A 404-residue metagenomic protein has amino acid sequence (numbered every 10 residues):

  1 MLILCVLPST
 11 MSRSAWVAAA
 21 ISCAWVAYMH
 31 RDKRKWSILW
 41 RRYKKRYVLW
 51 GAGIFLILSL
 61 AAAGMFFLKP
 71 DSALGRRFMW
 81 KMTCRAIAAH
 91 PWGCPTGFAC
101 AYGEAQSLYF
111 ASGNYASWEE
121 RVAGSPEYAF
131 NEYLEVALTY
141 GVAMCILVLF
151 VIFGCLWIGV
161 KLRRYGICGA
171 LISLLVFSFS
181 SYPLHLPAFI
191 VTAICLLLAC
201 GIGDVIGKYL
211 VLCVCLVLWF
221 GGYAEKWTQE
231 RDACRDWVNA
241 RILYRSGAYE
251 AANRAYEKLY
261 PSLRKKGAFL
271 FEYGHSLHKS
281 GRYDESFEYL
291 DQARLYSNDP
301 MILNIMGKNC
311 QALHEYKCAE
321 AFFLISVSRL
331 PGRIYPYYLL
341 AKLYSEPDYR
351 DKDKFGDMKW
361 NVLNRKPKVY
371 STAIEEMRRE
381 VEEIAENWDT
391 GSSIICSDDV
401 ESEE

Functional and structural regions predicted by a protein language model:
L4-A15, A19, C23-A88, V214-Q229: A membrane-periplasm/extracellular boundary helix in multi-pass inner-membrane enzymes that assemble envelope glycans
A18-V26, I57, I167-C215: Transmembrane alpha-helices of multi-pass inner-membrane enzymes
R85, T96-L138: Interfacial juxtamembrane loops and adjacent helix segments that form the catalytic/substrate-binding surfaces
Y140-C168: Hydrophobic transmembrane alpha-helices and their immediate junctions
W237-V238, A268-E272, M301-I305, Y335-L339 (+1 more regions): Alpha-solenoid helical repeat scaffolds
R245, K279, A312-L313, E346-P347: Register position in tetratricopeptide repeats
A252, S286, A319, K354-F355: Single-residue signature of alpha-solenoid repeat helices
